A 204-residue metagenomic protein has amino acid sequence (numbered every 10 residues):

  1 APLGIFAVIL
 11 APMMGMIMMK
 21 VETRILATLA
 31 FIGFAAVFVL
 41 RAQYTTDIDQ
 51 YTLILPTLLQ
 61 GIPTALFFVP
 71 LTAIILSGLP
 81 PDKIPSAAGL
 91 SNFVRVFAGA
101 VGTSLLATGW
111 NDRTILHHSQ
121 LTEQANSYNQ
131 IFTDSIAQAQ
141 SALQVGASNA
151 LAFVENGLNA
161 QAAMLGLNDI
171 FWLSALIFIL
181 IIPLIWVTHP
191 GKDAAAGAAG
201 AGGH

Functional and structural regions predicted by a protein language model:
A1-S86, D193-H204: Transmembrane core module of solute transporters
S91-P190, A195, A199-H204: Hydrophobic transmembrane architecture of multi-pass small-molecule transporters
